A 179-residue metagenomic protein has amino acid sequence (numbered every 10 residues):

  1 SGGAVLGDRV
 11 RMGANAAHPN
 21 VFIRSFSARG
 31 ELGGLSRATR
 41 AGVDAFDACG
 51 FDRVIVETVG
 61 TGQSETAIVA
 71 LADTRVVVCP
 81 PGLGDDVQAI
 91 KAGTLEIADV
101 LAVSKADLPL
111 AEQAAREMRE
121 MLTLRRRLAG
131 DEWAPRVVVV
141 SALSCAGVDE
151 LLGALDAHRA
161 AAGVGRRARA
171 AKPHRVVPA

Functional and structural regions predicted by a protein language model:
S1-S64, I68-P80, D86: Nucleotide-state-sensitive switch-loop elements of NTP-binding domains
G2-G3, G33-G34, T66, D86 (+3 more regions): Switch/connector loops and helix/strand junctions flanking conserved nucleotide-binding motifs in nucleotide-processing
M12, R24-R29, G42-C49, L71 (+6 more regions): Conserved, well-folded catalytic cores of nucleic-acid-processing and energy-transducing macromolecular machines
A17-N20, A106, R136, R159-V164: Helix-rich effector regions associated with P-loop NTPase G domains
T39, E57, T94, S104 (+1 more regions): Residue-level signature of catalytic and energy-coupling elements of molecular machines, predominantly ATP/GTP-dependent
P80-P81, A142: Cofactor-binding loop segments of dinucleotide-utilizing enzymes, especially the Rossmann-like FAD- and NAD(P)+-binding
D86-V148: Conserved phosphate-handling catalytic cores of large alpha/beta enzymes
V139-A142, E150-A179: Long, well-ordered amphipathic alpha-helical subdomains in the mid-to-C-terminal portions of large enzyme subunits
